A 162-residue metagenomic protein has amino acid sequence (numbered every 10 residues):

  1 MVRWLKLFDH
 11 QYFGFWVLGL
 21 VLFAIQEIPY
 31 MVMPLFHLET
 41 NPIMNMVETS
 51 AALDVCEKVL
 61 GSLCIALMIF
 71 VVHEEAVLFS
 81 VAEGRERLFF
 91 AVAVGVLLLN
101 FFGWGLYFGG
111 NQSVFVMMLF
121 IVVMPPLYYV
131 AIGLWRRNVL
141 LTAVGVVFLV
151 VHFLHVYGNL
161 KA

Functional and structural regions predicted by a protein language model:
K6, H10-A76: Selected alpha-helical membrane-embedding segments in polytopic membrane proteins
F8-Q11, E74-R85, L134-L140: Membrane-interface helix-boundary motifs at transmembrane edges
L35-T40, F102-G110, V156-A162: Juxtamembrane "helix-exit" motif on the non-cytosolic side of transmembrane helices
N45-A51, G109-V122: Non-cytosolic membrane-interface motifs at loop->transmembrane helix junctions
A66-L98: Helix-adjacent hinge/juxtasegments
L99-N100, V122-I132, F148-H152: Hydrophobic, membrane-inserted alpha-helices
G105-V116, L127-T142: Membrane-helix boundary connector in multi-pass membrane proteins
L134-A162: Terminal transmembrane helical module of multi-pass membrane proteins
